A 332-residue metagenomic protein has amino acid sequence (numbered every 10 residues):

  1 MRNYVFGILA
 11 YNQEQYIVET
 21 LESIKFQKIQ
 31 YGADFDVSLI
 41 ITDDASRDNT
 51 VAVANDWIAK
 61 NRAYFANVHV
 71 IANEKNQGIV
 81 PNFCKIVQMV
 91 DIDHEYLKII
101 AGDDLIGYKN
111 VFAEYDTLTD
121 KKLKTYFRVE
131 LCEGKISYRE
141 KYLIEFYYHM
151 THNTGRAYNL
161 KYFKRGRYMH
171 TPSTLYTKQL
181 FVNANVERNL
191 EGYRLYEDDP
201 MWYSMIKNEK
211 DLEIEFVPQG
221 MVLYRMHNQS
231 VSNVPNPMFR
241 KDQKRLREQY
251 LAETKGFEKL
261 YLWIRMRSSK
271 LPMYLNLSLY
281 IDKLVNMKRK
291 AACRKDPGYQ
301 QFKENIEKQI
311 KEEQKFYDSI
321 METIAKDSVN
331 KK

Functional and structural regions predicted by a protein language model:
R2-I8, I17, I24, V37-T42: Hydrophobic targeting segments
Q13-I29: Short, well-formed alpha-helical segments that are part of the catalytic scaffolds of diverse glycosyltransferases
Y16-V18, D48-W57: Acidic helix N-cap motif at the loop->helix transition within catalytic regions of sugar-transfer enzymes
T42-A52, K75, A101: A conserved acidic beta->alpha catalytic loop
N73-V90: Glycine-rich, basic loop-to-helix element that forms the pyrophosphate-binding segment of sugar-nucleotide handling
D93-L105: Short beta-strand-to-loop acidic/aromatic patch adjacent to the donor-nucleotide binding site
L105, K109-K141: Conserved donor NDP-sugar-binding/catalytic core segment of glycosyltransferases
F146-P235: Conserved nucleotide-sugar donor-binding catalytic segment
